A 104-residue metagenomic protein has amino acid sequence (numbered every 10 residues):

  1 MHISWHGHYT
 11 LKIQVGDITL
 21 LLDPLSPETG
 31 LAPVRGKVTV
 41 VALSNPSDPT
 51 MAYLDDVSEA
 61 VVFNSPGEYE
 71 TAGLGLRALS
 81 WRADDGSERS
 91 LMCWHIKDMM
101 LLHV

Functional and structural regions predicted by a protein language model:
M1-K37, D48, E59-V104: Core dinuclear metal-dependent hydrolase active-site scaffold
T39-N45: Short internal beta-strands
A52-D55: Metal-dependent catalytic neighborhoods of phosphoester/phosphodiester hydrolases
